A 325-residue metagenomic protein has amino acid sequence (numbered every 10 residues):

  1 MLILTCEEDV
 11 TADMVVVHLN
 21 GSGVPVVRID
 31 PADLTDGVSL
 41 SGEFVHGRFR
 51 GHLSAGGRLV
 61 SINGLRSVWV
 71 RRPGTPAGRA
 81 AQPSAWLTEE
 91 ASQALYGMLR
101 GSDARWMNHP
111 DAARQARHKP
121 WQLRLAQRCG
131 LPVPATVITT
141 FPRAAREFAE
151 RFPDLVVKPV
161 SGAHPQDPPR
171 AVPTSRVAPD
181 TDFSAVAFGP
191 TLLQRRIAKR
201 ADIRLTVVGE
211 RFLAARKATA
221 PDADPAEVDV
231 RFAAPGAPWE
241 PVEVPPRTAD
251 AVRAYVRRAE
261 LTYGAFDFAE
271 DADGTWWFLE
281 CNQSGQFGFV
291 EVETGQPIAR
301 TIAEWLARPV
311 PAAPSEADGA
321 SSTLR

Functional and structural regions predicted by a protein language model:
L2, L155, L213, G264 (+1 more regions): Protein kinase-like catalytic core scaffold
I3-L4, V208: Short hydrophobic segments within beta-strands
C6-G21, V27-P132: Conserved N-proximal alpha/beta basic substrate-recognition cap immediately N-terminal to, or forming the N-lobe
L19, E150-D250: Phosphate-binding site of ATP-dependent enzymes
V45-G47, A55-G56, V207-R211, D271-G274: Short acidic-glycine loop/turn motifs at beta-strand connectors
W121-P168: Loop-centered beta-sheet repeat module
E243-P246, A254-L261, E270-R325: C-terminal active-site "lid" helix and adjoining low-complexity regulatory extension at the edge of ATP-using catalytic
F266-F268: Hydrophobic residue at the +6 position relative to the catalytic HRD Asp in the kinase catalytic loop
